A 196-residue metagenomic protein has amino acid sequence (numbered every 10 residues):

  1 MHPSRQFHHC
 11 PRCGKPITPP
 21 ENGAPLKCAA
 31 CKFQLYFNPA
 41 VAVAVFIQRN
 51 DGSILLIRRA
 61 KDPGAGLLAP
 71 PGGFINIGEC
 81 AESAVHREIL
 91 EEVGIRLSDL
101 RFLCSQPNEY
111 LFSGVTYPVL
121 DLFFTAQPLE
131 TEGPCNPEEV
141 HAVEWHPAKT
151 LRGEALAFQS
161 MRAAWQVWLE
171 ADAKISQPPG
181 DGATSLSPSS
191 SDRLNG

Functional and structural regions predicted by a protein language model:
F7, P25: Residues immediately within or flanking Cys/His clusters that coordinate Zn2+ in small zinc-binding modules
C10-C13, C28-C31: Short cysteine-rich clusters marking metal-coordination/redox-active sites
P16, P20, C31-Q34: Cys/His-rich metal-chelating microdomains
A29-I54, F74: Conserved N-terminal beta-strand and adjoining loop/helix that marks the start of the Nudix/MutT-like hydrolase domain
I47-Q48, L56, A126, W145: Conserved hydrophobic "DFG−1" position in protein kinase catalytic cores
R49-E91: Conserved Nudix-box catalytic region and its N-terminal flanking loop in Nudix hydrolases and closely related
I75-R101, Q106-S160, D192-G196: Unchanged
R162-G196: Charged phosphate-binding loop/patch that engages nucleotide di/tri-phosphates or the phosphate backbone of nucleic
